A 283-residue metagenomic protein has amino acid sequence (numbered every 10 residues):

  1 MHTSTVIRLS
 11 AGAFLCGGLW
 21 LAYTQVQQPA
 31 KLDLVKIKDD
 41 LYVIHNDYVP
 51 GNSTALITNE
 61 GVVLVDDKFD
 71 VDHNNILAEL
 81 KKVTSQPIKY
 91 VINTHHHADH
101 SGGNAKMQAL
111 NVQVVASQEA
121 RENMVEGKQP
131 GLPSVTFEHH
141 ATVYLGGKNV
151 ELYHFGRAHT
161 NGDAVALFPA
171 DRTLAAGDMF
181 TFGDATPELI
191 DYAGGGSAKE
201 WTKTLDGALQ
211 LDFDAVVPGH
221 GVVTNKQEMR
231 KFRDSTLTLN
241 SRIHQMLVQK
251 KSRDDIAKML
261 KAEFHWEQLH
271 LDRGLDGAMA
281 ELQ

Functional and structural regions predicted by a protein language model:
M1-A11: Bacterial N-terminal signal peptides that target proteins for export
R8, G18-Q25, L209-D212, V223-Q283: Accessory terminal helices/loops
K31, V35-I37, L110, E119-G162 (+3 more regions): Metallo-beta-lactamase
L34, T58-V63, V71-Q113: Active-site metal-binding motif and surrounding structural segment of the metallo-beta-lactamase
V35-A78, A166-F168, T173-D178: Conserved beta-strand hairpin/beta-sheet module of binuclear metal-dependent hydrolase folds, prominently
D40, L56, D66, L80 (+10 more regions): Divalent metal-coordination and catalytic microenvironments
V49-G51, V62-L64, F69-D72, H96-S101 (+9 more regions): Solvent-exposed loop/turn segments at secondary-structure junctions within structured extracellular/periplasmic domains
G61-V62, F69-V71, N149, F155-A158 (+1 more regions): Metallo-beta-lactamase
